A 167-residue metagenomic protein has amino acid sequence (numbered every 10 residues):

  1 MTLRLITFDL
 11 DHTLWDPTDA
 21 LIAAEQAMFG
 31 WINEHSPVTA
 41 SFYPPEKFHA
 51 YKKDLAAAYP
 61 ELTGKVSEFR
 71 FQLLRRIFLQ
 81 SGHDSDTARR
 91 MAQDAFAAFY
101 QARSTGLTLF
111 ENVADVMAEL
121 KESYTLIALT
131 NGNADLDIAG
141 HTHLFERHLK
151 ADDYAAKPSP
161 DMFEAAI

Functional and structural regions predicted by a protein language model:
M1-A50: Active-site neighborhood of HAD-like aspartate-dependent phosphohydrolases
A23, A27, K47-A50, Q72-R76 (+2 more regions): Alpha-helical elements of Rossmann-like donor-binding domains used by nucleotide-donor carbohydrate transfer enzymes
S41, A56-A57, D135-G140: Short, flexible, glycine-rich and Lys/Arg-enriched loop motifs at helix boundaries that contact anionic partners
A50-A98: A metal-dependent, Asp-based hydrolase signature
A98-L107: Surface-exposed cleft-lining segments at the edges of enzyme active sites
N112-S123: Catalytic-core regions built around general acid/base machinery
I127-I167: Substrate-recognition "cap/lid" segment bordering the active-site pocket of phosphatases
